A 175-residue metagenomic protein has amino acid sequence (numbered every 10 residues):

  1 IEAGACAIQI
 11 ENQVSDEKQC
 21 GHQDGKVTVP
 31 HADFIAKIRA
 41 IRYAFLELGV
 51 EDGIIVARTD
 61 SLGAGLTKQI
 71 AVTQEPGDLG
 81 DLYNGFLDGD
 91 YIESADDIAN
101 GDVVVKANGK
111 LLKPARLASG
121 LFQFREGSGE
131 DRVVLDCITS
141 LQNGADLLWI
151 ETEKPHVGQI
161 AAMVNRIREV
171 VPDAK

Functional and structural regions predicted by a protein language model:
I1-K175: Alpha/beta enzyme core
